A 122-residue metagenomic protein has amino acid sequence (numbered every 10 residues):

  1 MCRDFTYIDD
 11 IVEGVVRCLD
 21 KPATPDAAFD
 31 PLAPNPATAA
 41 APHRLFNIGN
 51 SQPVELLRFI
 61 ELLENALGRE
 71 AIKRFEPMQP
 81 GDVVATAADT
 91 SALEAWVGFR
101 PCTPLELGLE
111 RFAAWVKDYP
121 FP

Functional and structural regions predicted by a protein language model:
M1-P122: C-terminal substrate-binding subdomain of Rossmann-fold SDR/epimerase-dehydratase oxidoreductases
